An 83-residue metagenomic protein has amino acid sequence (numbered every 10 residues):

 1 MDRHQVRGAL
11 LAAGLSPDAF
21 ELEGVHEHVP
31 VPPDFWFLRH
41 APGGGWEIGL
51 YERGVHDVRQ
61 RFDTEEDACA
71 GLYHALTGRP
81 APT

Functional and structural regions predicted by a protein language model:
M1-P30: Negatively charged, low-complexity tracts enriched in Asp/Glu with abundant Ser/Thr
P30-D57, A75: Short aromatic-glycine-(Arg/Gly/Cys) micro-motifs in beta-strand/loop hairpins
R59-R61: Well-ordered beta-strand positions in beta-sheet-rich domains
D63-G78: A short, charged, amphipathic alpha-helix used as a generic interaction element across diverse proteins
R79-T83: Intrinsically disordered, low-complexity charged/polar segments
